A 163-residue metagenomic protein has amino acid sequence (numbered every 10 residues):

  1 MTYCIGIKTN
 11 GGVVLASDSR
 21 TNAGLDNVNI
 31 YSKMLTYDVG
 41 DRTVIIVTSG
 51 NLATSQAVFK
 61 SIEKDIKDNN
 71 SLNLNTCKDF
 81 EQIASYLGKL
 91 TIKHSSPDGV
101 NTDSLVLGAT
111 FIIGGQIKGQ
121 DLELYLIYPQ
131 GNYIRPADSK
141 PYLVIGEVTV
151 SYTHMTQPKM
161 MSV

Functional and structural regions predicted by a protein language model:
M1-S104, D138-M155: Conserved short S/T/G-enriched processing/targeting/catalytic segments and their helical context
L107-I112, E123: Generic beta-strand structural signal
G114-Q116: Short hydrophobic alpha-helical segments used for membrane anchoring or interfacial signaling
K118-I134: Acidic-glycine-rich active-site phosphate/pyrophosphate-binding loop
H154-V163: Single conserved hydrophobic/aromatic residue that forms the stacking wall/gate of nucleotide- or nucleobase-binding
